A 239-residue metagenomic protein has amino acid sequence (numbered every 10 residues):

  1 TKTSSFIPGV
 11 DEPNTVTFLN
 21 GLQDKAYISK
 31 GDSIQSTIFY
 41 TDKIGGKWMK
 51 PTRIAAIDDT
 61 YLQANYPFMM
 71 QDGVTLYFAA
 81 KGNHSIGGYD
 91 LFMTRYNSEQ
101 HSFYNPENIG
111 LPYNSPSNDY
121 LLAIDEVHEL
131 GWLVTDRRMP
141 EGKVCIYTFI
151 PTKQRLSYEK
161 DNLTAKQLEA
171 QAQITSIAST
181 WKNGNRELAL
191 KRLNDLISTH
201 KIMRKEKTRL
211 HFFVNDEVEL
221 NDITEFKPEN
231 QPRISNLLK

Functional and structural regions predicted by a protein language model:
T1-L238: Short, conserved micro-motifs composed of acidic
